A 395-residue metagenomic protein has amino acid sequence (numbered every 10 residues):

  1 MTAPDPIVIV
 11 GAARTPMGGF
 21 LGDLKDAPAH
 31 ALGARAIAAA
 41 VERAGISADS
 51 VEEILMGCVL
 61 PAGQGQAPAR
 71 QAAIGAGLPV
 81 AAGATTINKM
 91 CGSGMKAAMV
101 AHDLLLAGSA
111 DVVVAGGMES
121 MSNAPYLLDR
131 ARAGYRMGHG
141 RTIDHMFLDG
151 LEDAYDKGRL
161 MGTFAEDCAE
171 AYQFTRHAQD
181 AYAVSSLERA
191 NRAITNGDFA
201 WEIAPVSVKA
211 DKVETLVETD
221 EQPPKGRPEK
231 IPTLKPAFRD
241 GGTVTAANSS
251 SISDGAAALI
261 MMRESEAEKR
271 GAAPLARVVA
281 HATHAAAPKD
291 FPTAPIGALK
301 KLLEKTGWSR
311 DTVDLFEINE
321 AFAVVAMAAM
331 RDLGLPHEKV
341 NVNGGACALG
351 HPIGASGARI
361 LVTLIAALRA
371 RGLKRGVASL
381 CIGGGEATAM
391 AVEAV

Functional and structural regions predicted by a protein language model:
M1-A27, A39, P228-T293, G297 (+5 more regions): Condensing-enzyme catalytic core mediating Claisen C-C bond formation in acyl metabolism
V8, A13-T15, K25-D26, H30-A34 (+4 more regions): N-terminal extracellular/periplasmic Venus flytrap/periplasmic-binding protein-like
K25-V113, G117-R136, I203-E218, K289 (+1 more regions): Conserved beta-ketoacyl condensing-enzyme motif
A29-G45, P68-A72, A97, M161-C168 (+5 more regions): Short, well-ordered amphipathic alpha-helical segments that serve as non-catalytic structural scaffolds within diverse
G65, A84-S93, N248-I252, V278 (+5 more regions): Active-site nucleophile and cofactor-binding loops and adjacent substrate-binding regions of central metabolic enzymes
I87-E119, A169-D198, A258-S265, M330-R331 (+2 more regions): Active-site-proximal alpha-helical scaffold in enzymes
V112-D167: Flexible glycine-/small-residue-enriched beta->alpha junction loops that bind anionic phosphate/pyrophosphate groups
F164-E166, K209, V279-A348: Active-site pocket-lining segment
